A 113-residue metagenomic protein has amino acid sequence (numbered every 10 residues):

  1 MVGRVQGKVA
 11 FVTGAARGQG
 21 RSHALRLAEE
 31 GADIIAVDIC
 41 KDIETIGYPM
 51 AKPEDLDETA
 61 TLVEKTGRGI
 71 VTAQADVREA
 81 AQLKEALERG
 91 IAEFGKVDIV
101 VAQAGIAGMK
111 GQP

Functional and structural regions predicted by a protein language model:
V2-D42: Canonical Rossmann dinucleotide-binding motif of NAD(H)/NADP(H)-dependent dehydrogenases/reductases, specifically
V9, D33, G69-V71, K96-D98: Structural signature of beta-strand start/N-cap positions in the alpha/beta core of ABC transporter nucleotide-binding
T13, Q74, V97-G105: Rossmann-fold scaffold of SDR-type NAD(P)-dependent oxidoreductases
G20, E44-T45, K110-G111: Glycine/Thr-rich phosphate-binding loops of Rossmann-like dinucleotide-binding domains
D38-L62: Glycine-rich phosphate-binding loop and adjoining beta1-alpha1-beta2 segment of Rossmann-like nucleotide-binding folds
I39, V77, I106: Active-site loop/turn elements of alpha/beta-hydrolase fold enzymes, especially the short glycine-/histidine-rich
M50-D57, K84, A107-P113: Conserved mid-core segment of classical short-chain dehydrogenase/reductases
A60-E64, I70-K96: Conserved amphipathic alpha-helix within the SDR
